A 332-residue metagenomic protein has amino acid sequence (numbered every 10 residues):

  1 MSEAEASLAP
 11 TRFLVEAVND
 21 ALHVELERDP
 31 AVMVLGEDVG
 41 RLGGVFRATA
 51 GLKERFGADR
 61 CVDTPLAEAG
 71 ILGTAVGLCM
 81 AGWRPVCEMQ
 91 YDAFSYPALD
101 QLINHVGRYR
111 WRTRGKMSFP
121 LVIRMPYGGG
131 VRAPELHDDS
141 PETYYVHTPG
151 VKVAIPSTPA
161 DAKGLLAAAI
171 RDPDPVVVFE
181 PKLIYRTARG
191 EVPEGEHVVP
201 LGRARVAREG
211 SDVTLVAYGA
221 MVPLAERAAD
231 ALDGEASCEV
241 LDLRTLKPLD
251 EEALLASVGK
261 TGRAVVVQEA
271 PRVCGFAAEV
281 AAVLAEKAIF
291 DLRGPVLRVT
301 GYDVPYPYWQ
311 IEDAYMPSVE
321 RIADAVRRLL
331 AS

Functional and structural regions predicted by a protein language model:
M1-F179, A314: Thiamine diphosphate
V39, F46-R55, E68, K116-V122 (+1 more regions): Thiamine diphosphate
